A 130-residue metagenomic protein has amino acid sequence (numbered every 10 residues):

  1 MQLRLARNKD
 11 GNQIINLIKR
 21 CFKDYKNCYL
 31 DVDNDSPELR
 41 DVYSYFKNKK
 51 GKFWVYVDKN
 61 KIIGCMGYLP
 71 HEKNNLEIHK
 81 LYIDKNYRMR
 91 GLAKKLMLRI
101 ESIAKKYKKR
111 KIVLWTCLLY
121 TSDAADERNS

Functional and structural regions predicted by a protein language model:
M1-Q2: Extreme N-terminal starter segment of soluble prokaryotic enzymes
L5-H79, D84-K85, M97-R99, I103 (+1 more regions): Acetyl-CoA-dependent GNAT
C65, T116, T121: Ser/Thr-centric signal marking residues that sit in or immediately flank functional binding/regulatory motifs
D84-N86, R90, L118-L119: Active-site acidic-Proline motif in GNAT/NAT acetyltransferases
K94: Residues forming the Rossmann-fold NAD(P)(H) cofactor-binding site
A104-T116: Conserved GNAT acetyl-CoA-binding A-motif
Y120-S130: Single conserved hydrophobic/aromatic residue that forms the stacking wall/gate of nucleotide- or nucleobase-binding
